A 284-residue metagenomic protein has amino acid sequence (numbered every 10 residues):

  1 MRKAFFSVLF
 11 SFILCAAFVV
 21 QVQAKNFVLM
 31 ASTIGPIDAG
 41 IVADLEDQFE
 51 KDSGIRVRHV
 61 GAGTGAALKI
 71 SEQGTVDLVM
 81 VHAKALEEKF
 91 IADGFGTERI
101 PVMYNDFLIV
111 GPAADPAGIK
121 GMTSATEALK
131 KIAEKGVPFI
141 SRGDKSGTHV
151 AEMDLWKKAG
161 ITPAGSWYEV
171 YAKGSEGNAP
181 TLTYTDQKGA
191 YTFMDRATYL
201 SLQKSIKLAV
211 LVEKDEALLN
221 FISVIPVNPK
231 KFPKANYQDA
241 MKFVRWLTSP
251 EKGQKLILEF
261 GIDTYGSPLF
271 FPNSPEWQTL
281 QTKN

Functional and structural regions predicted by a protein language model:
M1-A4: Positively charged n-region of N-terminal signal peptides that target proteins for export
S7-A17: Bacterial N-terminal signal peptides
F18-A24: Sec/Tat signal peptide C-region and signal peptidase I cleavage site
A24-R56, G65, K69, T75 (+4 more regions): Exported/periplasmic ABC-transporter solute-binding proteins
S71-E72, I100: Short glycine-biased active-site loop of nucleotidyltransferases that positions the nucleotide triphosphate and helps
L78-Y104: Acidic, polar ligand-binding/catalytic clefts
I109: Serine endopeptidase catalytic core focused on the charge-relay Asp
